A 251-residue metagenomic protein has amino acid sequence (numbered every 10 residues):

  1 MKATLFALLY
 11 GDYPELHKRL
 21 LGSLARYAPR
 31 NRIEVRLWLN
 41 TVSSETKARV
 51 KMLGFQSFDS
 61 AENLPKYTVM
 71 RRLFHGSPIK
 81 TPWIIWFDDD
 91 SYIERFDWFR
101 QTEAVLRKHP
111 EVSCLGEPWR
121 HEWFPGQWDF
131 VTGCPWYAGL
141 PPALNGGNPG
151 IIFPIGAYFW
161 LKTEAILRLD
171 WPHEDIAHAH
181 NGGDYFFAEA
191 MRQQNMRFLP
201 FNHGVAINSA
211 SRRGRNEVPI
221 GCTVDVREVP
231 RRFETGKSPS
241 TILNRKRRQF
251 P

Functional and structural regions predicted by a protein language model:
M1-G22: N-proximal low-complexity "stem/linker" segments adjacent to membrane-targeting elements
R19-R32: Short, acidic, metal-binding catalytic loop of nucleotide-sugar glycosyltransferases
W38-K47: A conserved acidic beta->alpha catalytic loop
K51-L64: Conserved donor nucleotide-binding strand/loop of the catalytic core
A61-G76: Glycine-rich, basic loop-to-helix element that forms the pyrophosphate-binding segment of sugar-nucleotide handling
T81-Y92: Short beta-strand-to-loop acidic/aromatic patch adjacent to the donor-nucleotide binding site
E94-D175: Conserved catalytic core of nucleotide-sugar-dependent glycosyltransferases
E174-P251: C-terminal catalytic/acceptor-binding lobe
